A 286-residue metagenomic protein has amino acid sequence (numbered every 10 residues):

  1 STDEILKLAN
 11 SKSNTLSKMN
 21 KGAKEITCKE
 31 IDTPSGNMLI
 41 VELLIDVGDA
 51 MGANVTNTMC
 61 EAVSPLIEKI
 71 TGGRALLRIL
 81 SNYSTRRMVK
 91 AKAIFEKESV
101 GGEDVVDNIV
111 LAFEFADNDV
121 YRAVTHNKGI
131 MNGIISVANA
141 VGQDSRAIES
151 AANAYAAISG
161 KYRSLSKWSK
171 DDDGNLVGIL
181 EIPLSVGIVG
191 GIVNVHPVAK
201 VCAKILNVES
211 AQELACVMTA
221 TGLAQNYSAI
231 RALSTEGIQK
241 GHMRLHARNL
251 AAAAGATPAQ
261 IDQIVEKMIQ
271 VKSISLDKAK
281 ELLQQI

Functional and structural regions predicted by a protein language model:
S1-A23, T27-I31: Hydrophobic alpha-helical hairpins/lids featuring a short glycine-rich hinge
D3, N20-G22, S35, A50-N57 (+1 more regions): Short, amphipathic alpha-helical segments
E4, L8-K12, A62, L66-I70 (+1 more regions): Generic non-transmembrane alpha-helical segments
A23-E25, M38-E42, R74, K90 (+1 more regions): Broad gene-expression machinery/nucleic-acid interaction feature
L39-V47, I182: Short, hydrophobic beta-strand segments
D49-M51, T56-V198: Glycine-rich anion/phosphate-binding loop at the beta-strand->alpha-helix junction
P183-I286: Catalytic-core signal marking the mid-to-C-terminal active-site face
